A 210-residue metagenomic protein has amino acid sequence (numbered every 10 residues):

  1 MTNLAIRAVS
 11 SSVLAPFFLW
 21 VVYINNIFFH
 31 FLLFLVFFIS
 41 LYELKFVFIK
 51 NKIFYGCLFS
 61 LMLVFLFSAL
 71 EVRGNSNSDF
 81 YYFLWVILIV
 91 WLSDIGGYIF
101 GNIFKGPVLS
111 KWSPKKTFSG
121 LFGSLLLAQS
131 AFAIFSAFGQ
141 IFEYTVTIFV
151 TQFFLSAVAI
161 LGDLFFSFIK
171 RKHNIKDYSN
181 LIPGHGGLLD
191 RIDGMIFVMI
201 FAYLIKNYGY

Functional and structural regions predicted by a protein language model:
M1-S10, Y42-F132, F142-F197: Interhelical loop and helix-boundary elements at the membrane-water interface of polytopic inner-membrane proteins
I6-F17, L33: The first (N-terminal) embedded transmembrane alpha-helix
V21-F29: Transmembrane helix interruption/hinge and helix-loop junction motifs
Y23-I24, V47, I103, A137 (+2 more regions): Alpha-helical structural context
F34-E43: Central hydrophobic cores of alpha-helical transmembrane segments in multi-pass inner-membrane proteins across all
Q140-I141, Y210: Alpha-helical transmembrane bundle and helix-membrane interface signal in multi-pass integral membrane proteins
Y203-Y210: Juxtamembrane boundary at the C-terminal end of a transmembrane helix
